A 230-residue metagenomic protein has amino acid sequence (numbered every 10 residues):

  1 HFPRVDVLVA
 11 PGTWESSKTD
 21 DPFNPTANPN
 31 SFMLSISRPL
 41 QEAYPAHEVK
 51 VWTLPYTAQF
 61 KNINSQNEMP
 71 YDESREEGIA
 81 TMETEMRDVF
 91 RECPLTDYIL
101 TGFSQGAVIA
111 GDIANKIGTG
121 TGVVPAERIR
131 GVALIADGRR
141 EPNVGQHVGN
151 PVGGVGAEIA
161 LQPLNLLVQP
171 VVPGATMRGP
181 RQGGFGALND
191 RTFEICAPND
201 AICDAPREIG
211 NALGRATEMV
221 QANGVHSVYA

Functional and structural regions predicted by a protein language model:
F2-V5: A short, charged/proline- and glycine-enriched loop that marks the coil->beta-strand transition at the N-terminal
V9, T19-T53, Q59-N62, E77-D88 (+2 more regions): Surface cap/lid and interfacial helix-loop subdomains adjacent to catalytic sites that gate substrate access
P11-E15: Active-site glycine-rich loops that stabilize anionic/oxyanionic intermediates across multiple enzyme folds
S16, G106, R140: Short, electropositive, low-hydrophobicity segments enriched in small/polar residues
N24, P70, S74, T101: Conserved aromatic-histidine-acidic binding/catalytic patches
V51, L95-L100: Surface-exposed patches in mature extracellular/periplasmic domains of secreted proteins
N64-G78: Catalytic nucleophile-loop/oxyanion-hole region of alpha/beta-hydrolase and closely related hydrolase-like folds
L100-A114: Gly/Ala-rich beta-loop-alpha elbow adjacent to hydrolase catalytic centers
